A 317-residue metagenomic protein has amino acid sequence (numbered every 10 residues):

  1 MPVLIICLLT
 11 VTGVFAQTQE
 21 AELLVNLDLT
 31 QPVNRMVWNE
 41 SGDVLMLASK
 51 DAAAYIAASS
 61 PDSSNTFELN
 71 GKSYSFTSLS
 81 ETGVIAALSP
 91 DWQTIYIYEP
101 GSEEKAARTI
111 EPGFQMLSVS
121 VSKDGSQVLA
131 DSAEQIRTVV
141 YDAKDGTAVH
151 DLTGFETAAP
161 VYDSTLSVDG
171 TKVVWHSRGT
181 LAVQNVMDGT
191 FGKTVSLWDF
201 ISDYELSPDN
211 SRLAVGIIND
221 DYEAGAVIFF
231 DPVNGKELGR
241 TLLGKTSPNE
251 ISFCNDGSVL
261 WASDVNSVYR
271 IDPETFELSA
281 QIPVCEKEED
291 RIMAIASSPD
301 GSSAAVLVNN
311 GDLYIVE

Functional and structural regions predicted by a protein language model:
E22-L27, D62-E68, E104-I110, T147-F155 (+3 more regions): A short beta-strand motif characteristic of beta-propeller blades
D28-K50: Beta-strand-rich domains and repeat architectures in extracellular enzymes and scaffolds, especially beta-propellers
P32-V37, K72-S78, F114-V121, A158-T165 (+3 more regions): Repeated scaffold domains used in trafficking and secretory/extracellular systems, primarily beta-propellers
S41-D43, T82-V84, D124-S126, D169-T171 (+3 more regions): Short coil/turn segments that connect the beta-strands within blades of beta-propeller domains
M46, A86-A87, L129, V174 (+3 more regions): Structural core positions within WD40/WD-like beta-propeller blades
A53-Y55, Q93-Y96, I136-V139, T180-A182 (+3 more regions): Structural motif
A58-P61, E99-E103, D142-G146, N185-G189 (+2 more regions): Short loop/turn segments that connect beta-strands within beta-propeller blades
R291-E317: Blade-level signature of beta-propeller repeat domains, shared across WD40, Kelch, NHL, RCC1 and BNR/Asp-box propellers
